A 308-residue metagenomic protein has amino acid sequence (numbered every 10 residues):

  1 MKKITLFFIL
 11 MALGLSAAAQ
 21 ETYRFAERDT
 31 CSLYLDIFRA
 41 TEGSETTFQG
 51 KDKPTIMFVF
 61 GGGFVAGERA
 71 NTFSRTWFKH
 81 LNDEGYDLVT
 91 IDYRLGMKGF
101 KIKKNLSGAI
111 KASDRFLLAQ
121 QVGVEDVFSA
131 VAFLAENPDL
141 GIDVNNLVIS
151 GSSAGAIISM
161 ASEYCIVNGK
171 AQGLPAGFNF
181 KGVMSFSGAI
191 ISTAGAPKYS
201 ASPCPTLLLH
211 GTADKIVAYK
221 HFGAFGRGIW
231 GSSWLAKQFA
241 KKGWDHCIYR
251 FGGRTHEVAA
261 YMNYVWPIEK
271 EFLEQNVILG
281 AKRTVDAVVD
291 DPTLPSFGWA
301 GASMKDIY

Functional and structural regions predicted by a protein language model:
A19-K51: N-terminal cap/lid segment of alpha/beta-hydrolase-fold proteins
T47, Q172-W244: The feature captures the conserved acid-bearing segment of alpha/beta-hydrolase catalytic domains
K51-G63: Short beta-strand element of the alpha/beta-hydrolase
G63-A66, L88, F133: Serine-hydrolase catalytic-loop signature spanning alpha/beta hydrolases and amidase-signature enzymes
R69-I91, K98-F100: Short amphipathic alpha-helix adjacent to the substrate-entry channel of hydrolases
N105-D139: Alpha/beta-hydrolase active-site loop
S129-S202: Primarily recognizes the serine-hydrolase "nucleophile elbow" in alpha/beta-hydrolase and SGNH/GDSL folds
A240-Y308: C-terminal catalytic histidine-bearing segment of alpha/beta-hydrolase fold enzymes
